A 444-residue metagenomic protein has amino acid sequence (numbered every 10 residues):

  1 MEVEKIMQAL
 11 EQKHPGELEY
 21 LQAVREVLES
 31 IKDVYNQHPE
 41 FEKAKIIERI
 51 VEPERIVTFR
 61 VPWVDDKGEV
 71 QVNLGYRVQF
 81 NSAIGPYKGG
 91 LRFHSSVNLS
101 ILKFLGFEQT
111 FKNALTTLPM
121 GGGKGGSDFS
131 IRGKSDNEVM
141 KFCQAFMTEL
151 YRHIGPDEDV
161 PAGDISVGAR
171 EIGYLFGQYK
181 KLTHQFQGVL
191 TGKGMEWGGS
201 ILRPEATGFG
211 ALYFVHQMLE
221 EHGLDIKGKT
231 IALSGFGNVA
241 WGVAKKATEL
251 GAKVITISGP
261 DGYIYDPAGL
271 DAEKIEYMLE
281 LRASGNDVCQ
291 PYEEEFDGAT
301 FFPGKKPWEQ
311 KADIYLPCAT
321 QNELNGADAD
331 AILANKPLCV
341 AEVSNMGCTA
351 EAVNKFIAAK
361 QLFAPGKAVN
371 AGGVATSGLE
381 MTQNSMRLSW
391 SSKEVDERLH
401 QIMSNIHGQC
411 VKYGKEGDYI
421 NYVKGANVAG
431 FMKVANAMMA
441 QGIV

Functional and structural regions predicted by a protein language model:
M1, P15, E19-Q22, E26 (+24 more regions): Conserved active-site and cofactor/substrate-binding residues in soluble primary-metabolism enzymes
E2-A23, M218, L333-V444: Adenosine-phosphate binding glycine-rich loop
E40-E69: Structured beta-strand/loop patches that form or line metal/cofactor-binding pockets in enzymes
H94, N113-K227: Glycine/serine-rich phosphate-binding loop and adjoining beta1-alpha1 elements at the start of nucleotide-handling
F104, E158-A162, Q185-L190, T256-G259 (+5 more regions): General beta-strand structural signal in soluble alpha/beta enzymes
T191-G194, G199-K311: Glycine-rich phosphate/diphosphate-binding loop of Rossmann-like nucleotide-binding domains
G262-F363, A368: Rossmann-like adenosine-cofactor binding region
